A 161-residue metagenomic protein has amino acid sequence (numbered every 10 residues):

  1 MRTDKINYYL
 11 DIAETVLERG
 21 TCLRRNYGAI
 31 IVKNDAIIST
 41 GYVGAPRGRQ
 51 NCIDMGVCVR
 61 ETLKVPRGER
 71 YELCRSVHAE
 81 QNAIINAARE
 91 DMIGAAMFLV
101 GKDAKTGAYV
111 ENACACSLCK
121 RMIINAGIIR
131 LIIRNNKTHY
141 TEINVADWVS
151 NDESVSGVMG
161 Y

Functional and structural regions predicted by a protein language model:
M1-R2, T15, V32-K33, P66-E69: General secondary-structure propensity
M1-Y27: Short, basic/aromatic recognition patches
T3-L10, S39-Y161: Zn2+-dependent cytidine deaminase-like catalytic core
T15, K33-A36, I85-A88: Short glycine/serine- and small hydrophobic-enriched flexible loop segments
N26-G41, I132: Short beta-strand scaffold segments in enzyme catalytic cores
